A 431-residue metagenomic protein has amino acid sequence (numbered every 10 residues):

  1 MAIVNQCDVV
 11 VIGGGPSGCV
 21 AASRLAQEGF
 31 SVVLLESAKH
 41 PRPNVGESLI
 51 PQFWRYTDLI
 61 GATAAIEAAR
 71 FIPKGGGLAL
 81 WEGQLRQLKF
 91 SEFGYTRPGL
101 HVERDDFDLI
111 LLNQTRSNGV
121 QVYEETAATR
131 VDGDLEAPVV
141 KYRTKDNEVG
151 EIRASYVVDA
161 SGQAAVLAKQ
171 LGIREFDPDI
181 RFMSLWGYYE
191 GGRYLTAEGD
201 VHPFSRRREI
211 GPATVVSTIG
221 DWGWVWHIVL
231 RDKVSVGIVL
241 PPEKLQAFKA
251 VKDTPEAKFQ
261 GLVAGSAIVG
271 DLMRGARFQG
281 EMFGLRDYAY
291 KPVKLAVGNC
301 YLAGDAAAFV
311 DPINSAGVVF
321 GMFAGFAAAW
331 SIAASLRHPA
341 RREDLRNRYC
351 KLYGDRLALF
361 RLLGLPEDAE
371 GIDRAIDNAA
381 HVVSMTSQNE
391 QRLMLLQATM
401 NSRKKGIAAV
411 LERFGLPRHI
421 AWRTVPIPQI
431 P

Functional and structural regions predicted by a protein language model:
I3-G15: Beta1/beta-strand and adjacent pyrophosphate-binding region of the FAD-binding site in flavoprotein oxidoreductases
G18-C19: N-terminal Rossmann-fold NAD(P) dinucleotide-binding loop
A26-V45: Glycine-rich FAD pyrophosphate-binding loop
R42-E82: N-terminal FAD cofactor-binding segment of flavoenzymes
F93-N113, Q246-V251: Short beta-strand to alpha-helix junction loop
Q114-I268: Predominantly flavin-linked oxidoreductase catalytic cores and closely associated redox partners
D221, R231, P242-S331, L336-R337 (+1 more regions): FAD/FMN-dependent oxidoreductases across multiple families
W330-P431: C-terminal helical "tail/cap" subdomain of flavin- and related membrane-associated enzymes
